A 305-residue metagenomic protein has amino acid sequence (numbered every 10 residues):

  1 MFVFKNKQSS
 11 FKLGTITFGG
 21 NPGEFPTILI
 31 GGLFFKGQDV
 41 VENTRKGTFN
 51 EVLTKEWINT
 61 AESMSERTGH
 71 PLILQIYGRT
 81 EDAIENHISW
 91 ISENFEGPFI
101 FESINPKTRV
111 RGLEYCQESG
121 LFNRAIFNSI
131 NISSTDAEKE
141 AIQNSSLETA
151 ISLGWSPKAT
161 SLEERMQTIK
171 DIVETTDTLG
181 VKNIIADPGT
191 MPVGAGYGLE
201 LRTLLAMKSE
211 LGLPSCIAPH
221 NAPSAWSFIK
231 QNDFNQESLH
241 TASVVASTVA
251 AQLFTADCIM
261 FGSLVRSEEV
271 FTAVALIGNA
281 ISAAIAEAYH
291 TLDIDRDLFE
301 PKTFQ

Functional and structural regions predicted by a protein language model:
M1-N6, L72, F99, N123 (+2 more regions): N-terminal start-of-chain detector that recognizes signal peptides and the immediate post-cleavage beginning
F2-G19, G31, K36, S263-Q305: Extended, intrinsically disordered, low-complexity segments
K5-K7, T17-G19, I88, T175 (+2 more regions): Generic structural signal for short, flexible, solvent-exposed coil/loop and linker residues
S9-E164: Active-site beta->alpha loop and helix N-cap motifs at the rims of alpha/beta catalytic domains
D39-L53, D177, G278-H290: A signal for specific C-terminal beta-sheet/loop modules enriched in small/flexible residues with GP/PG/PP motifs
I84-I100, I104-K107, R111-F122, R202-A222 (+1 more regions): Alpha-helix-loop-beta-strand connector modules within alpha/beta enzyme cores
I142-A286: Catalytic alpha/beta core domains of metabolic enzymes, predominantly
